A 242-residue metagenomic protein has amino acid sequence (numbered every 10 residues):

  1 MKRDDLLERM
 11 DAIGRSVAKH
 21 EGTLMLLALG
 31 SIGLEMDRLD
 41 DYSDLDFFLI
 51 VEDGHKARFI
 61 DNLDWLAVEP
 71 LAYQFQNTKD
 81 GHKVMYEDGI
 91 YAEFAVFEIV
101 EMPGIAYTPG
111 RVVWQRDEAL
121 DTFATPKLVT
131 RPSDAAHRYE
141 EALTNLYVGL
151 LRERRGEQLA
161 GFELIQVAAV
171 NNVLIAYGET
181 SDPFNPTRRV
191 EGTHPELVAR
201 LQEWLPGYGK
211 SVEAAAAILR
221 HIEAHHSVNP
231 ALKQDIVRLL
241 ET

Functional and structural regions predicted by a protein language model:
M1-V17, E21, L29-Y42, F48-A95: Metal-dependent nucleotidyltransferase catalytic core
E35-M36, E101-P103, L197: A broad, structure-centric signal for solvent-exposed, well-ordered loop/edge residues that line or flank functional
W65-A160: Conserved NTP/Mg2+-binding pocket subregion across the NTase superfamily
K127-T242: Conserved nucleotidyltransferase catalytic core and NTase-mimicking acidic/glycine-rich helix/loop elements in nucleic
